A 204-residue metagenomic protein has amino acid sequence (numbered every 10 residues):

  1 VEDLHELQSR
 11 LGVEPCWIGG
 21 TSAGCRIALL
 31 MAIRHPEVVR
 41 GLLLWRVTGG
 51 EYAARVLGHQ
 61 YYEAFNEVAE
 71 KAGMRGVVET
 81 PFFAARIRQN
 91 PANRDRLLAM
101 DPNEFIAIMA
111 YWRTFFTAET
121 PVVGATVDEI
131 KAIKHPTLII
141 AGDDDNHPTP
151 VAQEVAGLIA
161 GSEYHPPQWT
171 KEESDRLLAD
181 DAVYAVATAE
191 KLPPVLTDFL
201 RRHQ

Functional and structural regions predicted by a protein language model:
V1-C16: Conserved acidic catalytic loop of the alpha/beta-hydrolase fold
I18-G20, W45: Short beta-strand immediately N-terminal to the catalytic nucleophile in serine-hydrolase-like folds
R26-E70: Flexible "cap/lid" loop of the alpha/beta hydrolase fold
E63-A69, V77-R94, T114-E119: Helix-loop "lid/cap" segments that line or gate small-molecule binding pockets
D95-T126: Hydrophobic, aromatic-rich cap/lid helix
I133, I139-A141: Short beta-strand/loop motif that positions the catalytic acidic residue of the alpha/beta-hydrolase fold
N146-V151: Conserved alpha/beta-hydrolase "acid-adjacent" motif
S162-Q204: Catalytic active-site module of serine/aspartate enzymes centered on a nucleophile-bearing elbow/loop
